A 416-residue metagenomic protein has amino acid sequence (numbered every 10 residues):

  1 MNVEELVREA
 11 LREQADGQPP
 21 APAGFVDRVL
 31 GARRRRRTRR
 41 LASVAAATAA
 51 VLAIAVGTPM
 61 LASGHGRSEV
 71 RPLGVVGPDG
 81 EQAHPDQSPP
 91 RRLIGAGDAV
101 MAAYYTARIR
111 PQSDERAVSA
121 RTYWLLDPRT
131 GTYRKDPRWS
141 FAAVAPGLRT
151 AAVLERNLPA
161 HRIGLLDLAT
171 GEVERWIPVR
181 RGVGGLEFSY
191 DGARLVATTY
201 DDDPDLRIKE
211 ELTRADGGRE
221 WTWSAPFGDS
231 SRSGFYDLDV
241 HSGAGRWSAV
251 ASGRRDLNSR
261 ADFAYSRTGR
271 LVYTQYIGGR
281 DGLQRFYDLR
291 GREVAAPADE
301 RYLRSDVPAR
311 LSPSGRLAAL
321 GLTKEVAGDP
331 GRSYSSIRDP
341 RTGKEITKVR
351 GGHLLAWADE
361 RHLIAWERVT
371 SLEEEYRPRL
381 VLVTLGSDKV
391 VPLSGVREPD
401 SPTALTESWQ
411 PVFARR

Functional and structural regions predicted by a protein language model:
M1-V76: N-terminal export/targeting signals for secretion/compartment entry
E69-P146, D400, A404-R416: Extracytoplasmic low-complexity, Pro/Thr/Ser/Ala/Gly-rich segments that lie immediately after a secretion/anchoring
R91-D98, F141-T150, L186-L195, D262-V272 (+3 more regions): Blade-terminus and WD-like Trp-Asp/Gly-His loop motifs, strongest in beta-propeller folds
G95-E115, T198-D229, E325-G328, V369-E375: Short, conserved, GDST-rich strand-edge loop motifs in beta-rich repeat architectures
R121-P128, L165-L168, W221-H241, D288 (+2 more regions): Beta-propeller blade signature
W124-S140, E172-I177, A244-R254, R292-E300 (+2 more regions): A short beta-strand motif characteristic of beta-propeller blades
R138-V144, P178-G185, S252-S259, E300-D306 (+2 more regions): Short coil/turn segments at the loop-to-beta-strand junctions that recur within blades of beta-propeller repeat folds
E375-R416: Blade-level signature of beta-propeller repeat domains, shared across WD40, Kelch, NHL, RCC1 and BNR/Asp-box propellers
